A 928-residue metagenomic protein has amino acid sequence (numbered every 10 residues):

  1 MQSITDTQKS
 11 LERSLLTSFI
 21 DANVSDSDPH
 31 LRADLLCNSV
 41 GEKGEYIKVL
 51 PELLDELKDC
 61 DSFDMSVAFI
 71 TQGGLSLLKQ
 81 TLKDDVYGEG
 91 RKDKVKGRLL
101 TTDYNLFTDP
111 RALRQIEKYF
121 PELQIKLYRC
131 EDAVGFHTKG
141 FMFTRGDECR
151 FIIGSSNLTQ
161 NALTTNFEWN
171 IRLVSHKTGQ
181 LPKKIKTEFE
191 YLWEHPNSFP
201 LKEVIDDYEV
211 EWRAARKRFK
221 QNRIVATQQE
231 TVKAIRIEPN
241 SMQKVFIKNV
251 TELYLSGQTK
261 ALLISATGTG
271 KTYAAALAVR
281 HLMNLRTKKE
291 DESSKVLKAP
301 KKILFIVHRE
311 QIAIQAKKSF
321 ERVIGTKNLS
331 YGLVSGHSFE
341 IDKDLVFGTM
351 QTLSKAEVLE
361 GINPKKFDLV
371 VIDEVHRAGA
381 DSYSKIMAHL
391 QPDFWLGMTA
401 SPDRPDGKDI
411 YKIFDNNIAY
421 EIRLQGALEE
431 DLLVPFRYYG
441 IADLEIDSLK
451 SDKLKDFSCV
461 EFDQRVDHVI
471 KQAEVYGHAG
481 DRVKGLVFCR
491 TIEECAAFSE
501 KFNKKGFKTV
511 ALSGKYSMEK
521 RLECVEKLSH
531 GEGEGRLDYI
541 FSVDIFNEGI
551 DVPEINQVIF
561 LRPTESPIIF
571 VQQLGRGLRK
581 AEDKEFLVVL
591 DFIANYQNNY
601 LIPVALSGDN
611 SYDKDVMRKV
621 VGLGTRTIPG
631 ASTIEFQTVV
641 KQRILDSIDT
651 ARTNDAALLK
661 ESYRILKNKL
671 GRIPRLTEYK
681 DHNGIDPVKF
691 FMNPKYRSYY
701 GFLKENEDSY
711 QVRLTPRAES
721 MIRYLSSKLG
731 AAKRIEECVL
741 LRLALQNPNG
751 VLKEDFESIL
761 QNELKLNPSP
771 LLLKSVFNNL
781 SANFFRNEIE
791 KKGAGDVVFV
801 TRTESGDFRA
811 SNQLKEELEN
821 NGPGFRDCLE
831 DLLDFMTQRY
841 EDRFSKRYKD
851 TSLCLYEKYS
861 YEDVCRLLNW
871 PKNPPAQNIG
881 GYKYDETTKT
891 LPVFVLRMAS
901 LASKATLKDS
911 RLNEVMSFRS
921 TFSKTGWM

Functional and structural regions predicted by a protein language model:
M1-N240, K244-K248: PLD/PLD-like phosphodiesterase catalytic module centered on the HKD motif
V67, S256-R280: Walker A/P-loop
I153, Y539-S542, F546-P563, I569-Q572 (+1 more regions): A short beta-strand element within the Helicase C-terminal
V204, E211-P239, E474, A479-G480 (+5 more regions): Long, largely alpha-helical accessory region at the distal end of helicase-like NTP-driven motors
L333-I341, V358, A496-F498, F507-F546: Conserved helicase ATPase core of P-loop NTP-dependent helicases/translocases
H376-R437: Post-DEXD/H (motif II) to motif III coupling segment of the RecA-like Helicase ATP-binding lobe
I418-L486: Conserved interdomain linker/interface between the two RecA-like ATPase lobes of SF2 helicase motors
P567-Q572, R576-L606: Conserved segment of the helicase C-terminal RecA-like domain
